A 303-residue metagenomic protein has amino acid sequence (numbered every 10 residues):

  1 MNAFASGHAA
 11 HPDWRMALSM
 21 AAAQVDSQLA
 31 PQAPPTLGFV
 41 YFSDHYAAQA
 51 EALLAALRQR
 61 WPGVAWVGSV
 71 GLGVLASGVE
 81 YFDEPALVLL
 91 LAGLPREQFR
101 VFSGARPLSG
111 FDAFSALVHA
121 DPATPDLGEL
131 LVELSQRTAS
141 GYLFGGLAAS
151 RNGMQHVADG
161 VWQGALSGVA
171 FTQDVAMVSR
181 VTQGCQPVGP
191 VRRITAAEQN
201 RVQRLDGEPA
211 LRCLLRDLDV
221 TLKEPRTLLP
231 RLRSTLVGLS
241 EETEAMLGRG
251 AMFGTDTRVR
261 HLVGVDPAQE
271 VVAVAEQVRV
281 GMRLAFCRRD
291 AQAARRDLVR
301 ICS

Functional and structural regions predicted by a protein language model:
M1-A47, A56-R58, V64-A65, S69-S303: Small-residue-enriched flexible segments
L53: Active-site-flanking structural segment that lines cofactor/substrate pockets
